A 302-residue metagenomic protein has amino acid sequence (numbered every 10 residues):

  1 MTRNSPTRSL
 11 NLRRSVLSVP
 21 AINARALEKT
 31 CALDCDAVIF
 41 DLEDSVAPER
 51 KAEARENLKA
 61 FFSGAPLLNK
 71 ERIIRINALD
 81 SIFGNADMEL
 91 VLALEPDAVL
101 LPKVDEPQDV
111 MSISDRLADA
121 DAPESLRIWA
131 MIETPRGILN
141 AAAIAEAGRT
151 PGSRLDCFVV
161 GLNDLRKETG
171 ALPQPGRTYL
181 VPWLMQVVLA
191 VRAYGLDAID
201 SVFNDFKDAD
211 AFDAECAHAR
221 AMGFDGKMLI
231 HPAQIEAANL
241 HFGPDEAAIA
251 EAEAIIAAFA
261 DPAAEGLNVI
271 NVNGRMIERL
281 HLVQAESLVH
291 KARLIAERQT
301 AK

Functional and structural regions predicted by a protein language model:
M1-K302: Expand to "…catalyze enediolate/carbanion chemistry for C-C bond making/breaking, isomerization, decarboxylation
